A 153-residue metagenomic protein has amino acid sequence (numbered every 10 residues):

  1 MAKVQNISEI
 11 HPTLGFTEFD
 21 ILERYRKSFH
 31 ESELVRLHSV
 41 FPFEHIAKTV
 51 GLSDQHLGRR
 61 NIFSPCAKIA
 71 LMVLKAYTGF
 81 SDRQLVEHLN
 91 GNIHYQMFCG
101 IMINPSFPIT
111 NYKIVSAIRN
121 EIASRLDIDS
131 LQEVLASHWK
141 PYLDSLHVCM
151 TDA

Functional and structural regions predicted by a protein language model:
M1-F41: Charged, often Cys/His-bearing segments associated with DNA-binding zinc-finger transcription factors
E31-A70: Basic, short loop/linker segments at the boundary and entry of helix-turn-helix/winged-helix-like folds
A67, I93-H94: General structural concept
V86-N90, I101, E133: "Short basic amphipathic alpha-helical interaction patches in structured regions
M102-A153: Active-site- or DNA-interface-adjacent structural scaffold in DNA-acting proteins
